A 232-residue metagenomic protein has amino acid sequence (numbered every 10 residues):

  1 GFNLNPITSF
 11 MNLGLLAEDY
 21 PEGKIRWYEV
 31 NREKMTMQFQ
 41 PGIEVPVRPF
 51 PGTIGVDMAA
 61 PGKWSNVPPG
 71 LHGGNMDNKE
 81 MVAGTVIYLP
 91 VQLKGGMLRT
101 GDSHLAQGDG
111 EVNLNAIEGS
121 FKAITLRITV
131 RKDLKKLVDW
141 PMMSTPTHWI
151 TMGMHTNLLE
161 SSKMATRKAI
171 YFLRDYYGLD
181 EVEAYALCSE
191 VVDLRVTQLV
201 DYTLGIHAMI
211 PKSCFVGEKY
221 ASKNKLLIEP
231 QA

Functional and structural regions predicted by a protein language model:
G1-R26, V30-M35, E118, P146 (+5 more regions): Conserved catalytic SET/PR domain of SAM-dependent protein methyltransferases, capturing the structural core that binds
G1-S9, G95-L105, T197-V200: Short, Lys/Arg- and Gly-enriched loop/turn segments at beta-strand edges
G1-V82: Intrinsically disordered, low-complexity linker/loop segments enriched in Gly/Pro and charged/polar residues
R26-M37, F121-R131, S222-K223: Low-complexity, flexible helical/coil segments
F39, E118-S120, C188, V200: A generic structural signal for short, solvent-exposed coil/turn residues that cap or connect secondary-structure
V47-L159, I170: Conserved mixed alpha/beta catalytic, RNA-binding, or beta-rich assembly cores of soluble enzyme, regulatory
G153-K223: C-terminal alpha-helical interaction appendages
Y220-A232: Intrinsic disorder at enzyme termini
